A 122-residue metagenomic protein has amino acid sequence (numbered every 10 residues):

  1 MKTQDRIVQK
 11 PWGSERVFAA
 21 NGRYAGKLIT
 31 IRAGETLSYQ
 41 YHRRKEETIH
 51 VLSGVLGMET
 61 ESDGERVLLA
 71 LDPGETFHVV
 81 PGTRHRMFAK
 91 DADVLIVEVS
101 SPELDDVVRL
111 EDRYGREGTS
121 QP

Functional and structural regions predicted by a protein language model:
M1-L28, R32, T36-S38, L69 (+1 more regions): A short, N-terminal "cap"/entry segment at the start of jelly-roll beta-barrel domains of the cupin/DSBH fold
T3-Q4, V8-Q9, R86-P122: Double-stranded beta-helix
R23, R43-R44: Short, small/polar residue-rich loop motifs at catalytic or cofactor-binding pockets
L28, T48, L68, T76 (+1 more regions): Short, surface-exposed charged micro-motifs
E35, R44-K45, T83, A92-D93 (+1 more regions): A generic "binding-loop/recognition-motif" signal
S38-Y39, I49, M58-E59, V79 (+2 more regions): Short beta-strand His + acidic residue motifs that chelate non-heme Fe in jelly-roll/DSBH and cupin folds
R44-S62: Glycine- and acidic-residue-biased ligand/ion/polar-headgroup-sensing regions
S62-G82: Short acidic-glycine-tyrosine-enriched beta hairpin
